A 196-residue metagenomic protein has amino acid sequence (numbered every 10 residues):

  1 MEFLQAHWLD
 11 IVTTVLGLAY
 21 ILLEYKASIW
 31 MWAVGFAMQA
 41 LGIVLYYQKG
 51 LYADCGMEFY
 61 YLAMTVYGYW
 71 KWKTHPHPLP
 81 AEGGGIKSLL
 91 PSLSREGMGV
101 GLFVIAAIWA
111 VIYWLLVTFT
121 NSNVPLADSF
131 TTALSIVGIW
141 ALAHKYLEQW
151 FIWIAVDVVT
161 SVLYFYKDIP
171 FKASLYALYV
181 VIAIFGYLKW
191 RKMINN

Functional and structural regions predicted by a protein language model:
M1-G17: Hydrophobic transmembrane alpha-helical segments in integral membrane proteins
F3, Y25, Y47-D54, W114-N123 (+2 more regions): Membrane-interface helix caps and helix-loop-helix hairpins in membrane proteins
T13-Y20, A37-I43, A133-G138, I154-V162: Hydrophobic, membrane-inserted alpha-helices
L16-A19, M98-L115, V180-A183: Hydrophobic core of alpha-helical transmembrane segments in multi-pass integral membrane proteins
L22-A33, W140-I152: Membrane-helix interface "capping/anchor" motifs
Y60-P76: Membrane-water interface of transmembrane alpha-helices
K73-P78, Y187-N196: Membrane-interface capping segments at transmembrane-helix boundaries
T74-V100: Intrinsic disorder/low-complexity segments
